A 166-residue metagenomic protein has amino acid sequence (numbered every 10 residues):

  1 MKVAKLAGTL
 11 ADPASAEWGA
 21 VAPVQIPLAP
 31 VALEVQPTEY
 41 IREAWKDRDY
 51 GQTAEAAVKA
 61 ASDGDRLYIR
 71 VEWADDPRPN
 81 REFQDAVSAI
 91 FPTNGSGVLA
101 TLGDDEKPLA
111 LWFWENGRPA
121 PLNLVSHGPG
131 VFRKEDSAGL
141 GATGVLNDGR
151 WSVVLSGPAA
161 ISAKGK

Functional and structural regions predicted by a protein language model:
K2-T38, P79-N147: Extracellular/luminal beta-rich ligand-recognition and adhesion surfaces characterized by aromatic-Gly/Pro-enriched
I41-E55: N-terminal post-signal-peptidase region of extra-cytosolic proteins
D47, A56-K59, L140-L146: Beta-strand-rich interaction surfaces with strong enrichment in secreted/lumenal proteins
G51-Q52, A61-D63, E82, L146-N147: Extracellular/periplasmic catalytic domains that process cell-envelope and extracellular macromolecules
S62-G64, W73-D75, T93, A159-I161: Beta-strand elements of well-folded, non-transmembrane domains
R66-W73, W151-G157: Short, well-ordered beta-strand segments enriched in hydrophobic/aromatic residues
P77-E82, A163-K166: A short beta-turn/strand-edge loop motif at beta-sheet boundaries
G95, N147-K166: Ser/Thr/Pro-rich, low-complexity mucin-like regions that serve as glycosylated stalks/linkers or repetitive adhesive
